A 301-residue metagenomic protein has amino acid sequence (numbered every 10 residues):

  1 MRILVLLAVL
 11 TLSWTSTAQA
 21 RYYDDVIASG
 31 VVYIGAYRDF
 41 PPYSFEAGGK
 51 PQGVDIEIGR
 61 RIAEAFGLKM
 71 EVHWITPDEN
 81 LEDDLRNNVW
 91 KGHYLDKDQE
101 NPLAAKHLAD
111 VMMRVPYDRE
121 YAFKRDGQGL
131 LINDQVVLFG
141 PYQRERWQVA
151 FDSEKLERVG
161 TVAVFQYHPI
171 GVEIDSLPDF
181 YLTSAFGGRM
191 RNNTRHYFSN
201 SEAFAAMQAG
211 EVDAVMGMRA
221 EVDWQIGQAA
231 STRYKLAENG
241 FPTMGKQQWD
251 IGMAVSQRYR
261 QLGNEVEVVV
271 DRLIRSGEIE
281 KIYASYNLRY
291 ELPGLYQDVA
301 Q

Functional and structural regions predicted by a protein language model:
A20-M112: Extracytoplasmic small-molecule ligand-binding "clamshell" domains of the periplasmic binding protein/Venus flytrap
R38, I132-N133, P141-A150, D223 (+2 more regions): Periplasmic-binding protein-like
P51-A65, R144-R189, R195-Y197, A220: Bilobed "Venus flytrap"/periplasmic-binding protein-like clamshell domains and structurally analogous long
G59-A65, F151-L156, Y167-P169, K246-Y290: Extended ligand-binding regions for polar small-molecule ligands
I62, V89, F165, A206-Q208 (+1 more regions): Hydrophobic residues within well-ordered alpha-helices
M70-N80, V172, M190-S199: Short beta-strand-to-loop elements that line the ligand-binding cleft of bilobed periplasmic-binding protein-like
V72-V162: Acidic, polar ligand-binding/catalytic clefts
P102, V111-L130, Y181-A185, Q208-A209 (+1 more regions): A ligand-binding cleft/hinge motif common to bilobed small-molecule-binding domains
